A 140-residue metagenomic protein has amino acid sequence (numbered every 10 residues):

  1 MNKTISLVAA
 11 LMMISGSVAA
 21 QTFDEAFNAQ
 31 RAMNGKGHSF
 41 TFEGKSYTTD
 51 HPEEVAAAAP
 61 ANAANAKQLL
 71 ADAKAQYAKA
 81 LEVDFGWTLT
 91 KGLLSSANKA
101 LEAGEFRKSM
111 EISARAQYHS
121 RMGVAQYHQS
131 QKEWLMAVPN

Functional and structural regions predicted by a protein language model:
M1-N2, A20-Q21: Absolute protein N-terminus
N2-A10: Sec-dependent signal peptide recognition, specifically the positively charged N-region followed immediately by
I14-S17: N-terminal signal peptide c-region/cleavage motif recognized by signal peptidases
Q21-N140: Long, charged/polar, soluble alpha-helical segments
